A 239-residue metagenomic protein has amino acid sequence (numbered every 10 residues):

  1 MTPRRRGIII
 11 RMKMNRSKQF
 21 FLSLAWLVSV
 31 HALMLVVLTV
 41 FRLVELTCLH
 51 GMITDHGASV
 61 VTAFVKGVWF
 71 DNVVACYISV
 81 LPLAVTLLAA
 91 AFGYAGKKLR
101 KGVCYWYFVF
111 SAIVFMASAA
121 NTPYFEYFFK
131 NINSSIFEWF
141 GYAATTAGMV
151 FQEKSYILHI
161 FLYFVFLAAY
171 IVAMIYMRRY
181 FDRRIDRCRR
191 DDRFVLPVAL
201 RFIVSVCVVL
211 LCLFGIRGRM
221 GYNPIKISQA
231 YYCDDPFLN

Functional and structural regions predicted by a protein language model:
M1-K13: Short, Lys/Arg-enriched N-terminal segments with co-localized hydrophobic residues within the first ~10-30 amino acids
K18-L33, K98-S111, P197-F202: Alpha-helical transmembrane segments and their helix-start/interface "positive-inside/aromatic belt" motifs in integral
V28-L46: N-terminal-proximal low-complexity accessory segments that begin disordered and transition into the first
V36, R201-G215: Hydrophobic membrane-insertion alpha-helices, especially the h-region of bacterial N-terminal signal peptides
F41-D71, W106-Y163, R184-R189, R217-L238: Membrane-interfacial interhelical loops
W69, V73-L88, K97-Y107: N-terminal helix-rich structural modules
V73-T86, F161-Y176: Hydrophobic cores of alpha-helical transmembrane segments in multi-pass inner/ER membrane proteins, independent
F92-Y94, V165-V204: Cytosolic-side transmembrane helix boundary signature
